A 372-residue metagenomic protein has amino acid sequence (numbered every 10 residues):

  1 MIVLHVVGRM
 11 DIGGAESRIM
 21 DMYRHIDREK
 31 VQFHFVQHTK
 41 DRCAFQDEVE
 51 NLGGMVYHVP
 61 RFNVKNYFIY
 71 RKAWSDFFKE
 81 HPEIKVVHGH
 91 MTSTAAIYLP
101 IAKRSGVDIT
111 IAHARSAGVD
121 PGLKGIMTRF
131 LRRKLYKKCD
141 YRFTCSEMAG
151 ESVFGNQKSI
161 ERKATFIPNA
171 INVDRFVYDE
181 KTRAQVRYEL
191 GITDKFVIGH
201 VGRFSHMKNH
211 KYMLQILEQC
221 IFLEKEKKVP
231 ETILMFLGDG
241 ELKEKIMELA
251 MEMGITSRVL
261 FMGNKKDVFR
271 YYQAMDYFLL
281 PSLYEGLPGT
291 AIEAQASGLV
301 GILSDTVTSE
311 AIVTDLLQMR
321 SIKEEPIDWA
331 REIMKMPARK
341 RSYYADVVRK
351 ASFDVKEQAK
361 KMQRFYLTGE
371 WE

Functional and structural regions predicted by a protein language model:
H5-K72, K163, E241-L242, F365: N-terminal strand-loop element at the rim of the active site of nucleotide-sugar-dependent glycosyltransferases
E16-D21, F196, H200-F222, E241-M247: A conserved mid-protein helix/loop that constitutes part of the nucleotide-sugar donor-binding site
Q37, V300-S304: Short hydrophobic beta-strand element within catalytic cores of glycosyltransferases and related nucleotide-activated
W74, V177-G191: A short helix/loop element that forms part of the nucleotide-sugar donor recognition site in Leloir-type
G89-I97, A114: Short His-centered aromatic/hydrophobic patch
C139-F176: A short, active-site helix/loop in glycosyltransferases that binds the activated sugar's phosphate group
N264, L283: Aromatic "clamp/platform" in nucleotide-sugar-dependent glycosyltransferases that forms part of the donor/acceptor
E310-A338, K356: Change "using UDP/GDP/dTDP sugars" to "using nucleotide sugars
